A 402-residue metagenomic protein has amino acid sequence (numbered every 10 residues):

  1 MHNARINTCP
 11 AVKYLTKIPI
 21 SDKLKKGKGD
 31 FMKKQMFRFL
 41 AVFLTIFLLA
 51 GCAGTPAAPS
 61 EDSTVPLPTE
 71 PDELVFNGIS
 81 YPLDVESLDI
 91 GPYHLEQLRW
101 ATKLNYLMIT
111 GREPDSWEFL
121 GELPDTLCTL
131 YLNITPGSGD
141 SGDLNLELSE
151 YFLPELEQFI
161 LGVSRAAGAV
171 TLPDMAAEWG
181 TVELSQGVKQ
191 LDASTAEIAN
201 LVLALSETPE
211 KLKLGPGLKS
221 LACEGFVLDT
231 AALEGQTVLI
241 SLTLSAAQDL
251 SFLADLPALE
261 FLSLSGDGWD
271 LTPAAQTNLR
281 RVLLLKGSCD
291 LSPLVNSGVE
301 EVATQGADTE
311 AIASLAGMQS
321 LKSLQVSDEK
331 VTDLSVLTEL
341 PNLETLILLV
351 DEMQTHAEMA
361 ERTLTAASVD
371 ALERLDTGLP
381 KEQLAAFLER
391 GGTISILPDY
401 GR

Functional and structural regions predicted by a protein language model:
H2, I6-F31: Short, Lys/Arg-enriched N-terminal segments with co-localized hydrophobic residues within the first ~10-30 amino acids
T16, S21-L24, T55-T69, L74: Intrinsically disordered, low-complexity repeat and linker tracts
K33-L40: Bacterial N-terminal signal peptides that target proteins for export
A50-G51: C-terminal motif of bacterial Sec signal peptides marking the signal peptidase cleavage site
D62-Y106: N-terminal segments that cap or nucleate solenoid repeat domains
S87-H94, Y106-S116, T126-L148, Q158-G168 (+11 more regions): Concave beta-strand-loop units of leucine-rich repeat
A101, L123-T126, L153, A176 (+9 more regions): Leucine-rich repeat
